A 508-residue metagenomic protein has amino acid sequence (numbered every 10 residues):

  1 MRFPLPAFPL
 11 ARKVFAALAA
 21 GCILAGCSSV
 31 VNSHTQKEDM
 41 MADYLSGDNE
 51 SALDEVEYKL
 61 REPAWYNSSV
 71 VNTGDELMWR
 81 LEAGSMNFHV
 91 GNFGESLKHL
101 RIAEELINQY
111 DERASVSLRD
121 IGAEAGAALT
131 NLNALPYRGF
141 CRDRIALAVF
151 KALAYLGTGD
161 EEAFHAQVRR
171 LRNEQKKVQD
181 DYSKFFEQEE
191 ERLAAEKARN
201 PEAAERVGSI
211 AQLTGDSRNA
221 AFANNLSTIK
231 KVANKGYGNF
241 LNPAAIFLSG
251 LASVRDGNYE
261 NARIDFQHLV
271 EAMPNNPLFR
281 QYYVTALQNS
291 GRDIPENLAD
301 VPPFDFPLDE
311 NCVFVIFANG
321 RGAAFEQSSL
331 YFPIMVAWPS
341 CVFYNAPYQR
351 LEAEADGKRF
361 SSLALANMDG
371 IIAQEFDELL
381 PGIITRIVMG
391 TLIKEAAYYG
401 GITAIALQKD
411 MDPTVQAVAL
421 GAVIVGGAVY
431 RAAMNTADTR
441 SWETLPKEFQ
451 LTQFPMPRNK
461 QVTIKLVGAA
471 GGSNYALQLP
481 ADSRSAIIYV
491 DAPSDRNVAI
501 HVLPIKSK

Functional and structural regions predicted by a protein language model:
A25-D48: Bacterial Sec signal peptide processing site at the extreme N-terminus
A64-T73, L106-R119, Q175-Q188, V270-N297: Boundary/linker segments of alpha-helical solenoid repeat arrays
Y399, T403-K508: C-terminal soluble interaction/assembly domains
